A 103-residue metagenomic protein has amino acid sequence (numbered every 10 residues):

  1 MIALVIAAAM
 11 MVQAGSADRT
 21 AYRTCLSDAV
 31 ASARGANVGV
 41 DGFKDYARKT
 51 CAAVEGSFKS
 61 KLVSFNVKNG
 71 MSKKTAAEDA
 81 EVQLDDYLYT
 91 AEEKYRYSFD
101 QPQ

Functional and structural regions predicted by a protein language model:
M1-S16: Classic N-terminal secretory signal peptides
G15-V63: Short N-proximal segments of mature Sec-exported proteins
K44-Q103: Compact alpha-helical subdomains of small soluble proteins
